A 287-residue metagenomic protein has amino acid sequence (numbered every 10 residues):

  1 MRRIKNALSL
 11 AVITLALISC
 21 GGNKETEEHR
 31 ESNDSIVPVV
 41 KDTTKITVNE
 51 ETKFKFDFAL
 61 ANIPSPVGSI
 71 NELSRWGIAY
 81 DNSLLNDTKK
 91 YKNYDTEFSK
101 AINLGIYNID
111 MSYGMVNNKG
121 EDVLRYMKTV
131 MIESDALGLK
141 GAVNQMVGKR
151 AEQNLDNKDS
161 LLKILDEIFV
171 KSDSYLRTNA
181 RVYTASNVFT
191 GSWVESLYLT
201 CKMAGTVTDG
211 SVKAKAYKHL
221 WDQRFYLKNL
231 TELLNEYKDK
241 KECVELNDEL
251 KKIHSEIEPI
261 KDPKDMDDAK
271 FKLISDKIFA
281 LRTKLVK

Functional and structural regions predicted by a protein language model:
M1-L8: Bacterial N-terminal signal peptides that target proteins for export
A16-S19: C-terminal motif of bacterial Sec signal peptides marking the signal peptidase cleavage site
G21-K24: Bacterial signal peptide processing site
R30-V147: N-terminal Sec/ER secretory leader and immediately downstream segment of secreted/extracellular precursors
K92, T96-S99, M111-N118, D122 (+7 more regions): Non-transmembrane, amphipathic alpha-helical segments
M111-N118, L137, G141, L176-N179 (+4 more regions): Secondary-structure edge/capping motif, primarily at the C-terminal ends of alpha-helices and the immediately following
L155-Y237: Extended amphipathic alpha-helical interaction segments
T231-K287: A cross-kingdom marker for long, charged
